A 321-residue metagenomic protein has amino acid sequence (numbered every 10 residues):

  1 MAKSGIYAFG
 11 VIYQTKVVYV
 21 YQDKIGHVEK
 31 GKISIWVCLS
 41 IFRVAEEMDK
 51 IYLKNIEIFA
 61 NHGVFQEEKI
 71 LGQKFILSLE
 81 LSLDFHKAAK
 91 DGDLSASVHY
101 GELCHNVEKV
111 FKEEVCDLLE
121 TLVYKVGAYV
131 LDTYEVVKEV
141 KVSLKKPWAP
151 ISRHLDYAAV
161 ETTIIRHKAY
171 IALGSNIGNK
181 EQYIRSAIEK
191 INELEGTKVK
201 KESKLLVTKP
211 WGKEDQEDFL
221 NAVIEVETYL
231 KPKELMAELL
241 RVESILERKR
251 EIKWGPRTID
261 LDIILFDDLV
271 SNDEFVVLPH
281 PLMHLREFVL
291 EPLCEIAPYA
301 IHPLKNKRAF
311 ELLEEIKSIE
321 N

Functional and structural regions predicted by a protein language model:
Y13, Y21-D23: Intrinsic-disorder-associated, low-complexity terminal segments enriched in Asp/Asn/His/Tyr and depleted of Lys/Arg
A45-A169, S175: N-terminal, polar/charged subdomain of small-to-medium soluble alpha/beta proteins
D84-A89, W211-L220, L230, M236 (+1 more regions): Flexible, gly/pro- and Lys/Arg-enriched active-site loops
A89-G101, S186, I191-K231: Short, surface-exposed acidic-centric catalytic microdomains
K168-I188: Extended accessory regions or peripheral subdomains of proteins
